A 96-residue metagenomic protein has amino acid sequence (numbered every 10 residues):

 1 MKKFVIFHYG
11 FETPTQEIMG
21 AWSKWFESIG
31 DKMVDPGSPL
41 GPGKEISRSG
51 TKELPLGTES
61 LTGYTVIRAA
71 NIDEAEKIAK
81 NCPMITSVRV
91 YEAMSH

Functional and structural regions predicted by a protein language model:
M1-H96: Conserved, structured core segments of small domains
